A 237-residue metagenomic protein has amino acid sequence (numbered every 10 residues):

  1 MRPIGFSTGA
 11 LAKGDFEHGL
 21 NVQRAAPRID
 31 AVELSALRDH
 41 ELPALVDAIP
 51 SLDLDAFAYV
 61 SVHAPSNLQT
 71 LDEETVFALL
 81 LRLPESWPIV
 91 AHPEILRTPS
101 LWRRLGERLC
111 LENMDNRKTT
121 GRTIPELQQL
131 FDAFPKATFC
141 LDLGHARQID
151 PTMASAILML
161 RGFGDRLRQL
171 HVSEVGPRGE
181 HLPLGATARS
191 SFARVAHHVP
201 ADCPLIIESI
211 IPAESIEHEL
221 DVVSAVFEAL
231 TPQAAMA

Functional and structural regions predicted by a protein language model:
M1-T8, K13-R28, A44-D47, Q69-L79 (+6 more regions): Histidine-acidic metal/acid-base catalytic patches
T8, L34-A36, A64, N113-M114 (+2 more regions): Short glycine-centered, acidic/aromatic-flanked micro-motifs in structured strand/loop junctions that mark active-site
I29-P99, P204-L205: Structural motif corresponding to the early beta-alpha repeats
L34-L37, A91, L111-M114, L230-A237: A generic structural motif
L37-H40, E94, M114, V175 (+1 more regions): Flexible loop residues that form catalytic and substrate-binding hotspots at small-molecule/glycan-binding clefts
Y59-N67, M114-T119, L141-H145: Short, basic, helix/turn surface patches
I89-P135: Hydrophobic, well-structured mid-protein blocks that either form specific transmembrane helices
